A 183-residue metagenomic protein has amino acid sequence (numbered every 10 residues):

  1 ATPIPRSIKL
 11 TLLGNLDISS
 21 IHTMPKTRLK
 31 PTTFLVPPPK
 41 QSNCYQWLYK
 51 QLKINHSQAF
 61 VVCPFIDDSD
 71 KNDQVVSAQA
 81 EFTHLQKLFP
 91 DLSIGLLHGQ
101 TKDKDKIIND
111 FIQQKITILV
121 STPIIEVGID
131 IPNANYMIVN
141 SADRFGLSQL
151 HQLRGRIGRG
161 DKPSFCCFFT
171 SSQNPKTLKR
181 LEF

Functional and structural regions predicted by a protein language model:
A1-F183: Inter-lobe coupling/hinge segments of SF2-like helicase ATPases
